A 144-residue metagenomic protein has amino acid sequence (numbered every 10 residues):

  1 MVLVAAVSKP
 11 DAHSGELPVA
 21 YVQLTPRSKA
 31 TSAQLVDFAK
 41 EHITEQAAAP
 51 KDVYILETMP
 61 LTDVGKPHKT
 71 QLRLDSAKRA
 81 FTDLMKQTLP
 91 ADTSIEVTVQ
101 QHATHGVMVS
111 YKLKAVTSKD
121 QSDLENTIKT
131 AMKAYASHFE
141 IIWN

Functional and structural regions predicted by a protein language model:
L3-A12, V19-P26, A33-K119, D123-N144: Conserved C-terminal "lid"/linker of ANL adenylate-forming enzymes
